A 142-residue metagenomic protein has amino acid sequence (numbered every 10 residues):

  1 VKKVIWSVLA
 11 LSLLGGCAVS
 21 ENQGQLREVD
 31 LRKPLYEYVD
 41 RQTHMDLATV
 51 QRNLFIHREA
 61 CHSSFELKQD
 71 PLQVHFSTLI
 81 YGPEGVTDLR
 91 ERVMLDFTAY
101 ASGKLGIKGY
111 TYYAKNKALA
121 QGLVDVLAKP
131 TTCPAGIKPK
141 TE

Functional and structural regions predicted by a protein language model:
K2-V8: Sec-dependent signal peptide recognition, specifically the positively charged N-region followed immediately by
L13-G16: C-terminal motif of bacterial Sec signal peptides marking the signal peptidase cleavage site
A18-E142: Ser/Thr-rich, low-complexity intrinsically disordered terminal regions
